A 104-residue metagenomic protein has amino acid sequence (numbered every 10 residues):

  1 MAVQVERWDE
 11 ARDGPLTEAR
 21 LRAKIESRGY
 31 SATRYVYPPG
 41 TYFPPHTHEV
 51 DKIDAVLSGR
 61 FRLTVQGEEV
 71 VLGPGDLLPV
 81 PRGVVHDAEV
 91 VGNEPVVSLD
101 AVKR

Functional and structural regions predicted by a protein language model:
M1-R34: A short, N-terminal "cap"/entry segment at the start of jelly-roll beta-barrel domains of the cupin/DSBH fold
R22-K24, F43-H48, E89-V91: Short histidine-centered beta-strand/loop micro-motifs that create catalytic or ligand/metal-coordination sites
S31-H48, R82: Conserved short histidine dyad/triad with adjacent acidic residue
Y37, T47-L63: Short, conserved beta-strand element in jelly-roll/cupin
R60-R62, E69, V85, P95: Structural motif
G67-R82: Short acidic-glycine-tyrosine-enriched beta hairpin
R82-R104: Ligand-binding loop in jelly-roll beta-barrel domains
